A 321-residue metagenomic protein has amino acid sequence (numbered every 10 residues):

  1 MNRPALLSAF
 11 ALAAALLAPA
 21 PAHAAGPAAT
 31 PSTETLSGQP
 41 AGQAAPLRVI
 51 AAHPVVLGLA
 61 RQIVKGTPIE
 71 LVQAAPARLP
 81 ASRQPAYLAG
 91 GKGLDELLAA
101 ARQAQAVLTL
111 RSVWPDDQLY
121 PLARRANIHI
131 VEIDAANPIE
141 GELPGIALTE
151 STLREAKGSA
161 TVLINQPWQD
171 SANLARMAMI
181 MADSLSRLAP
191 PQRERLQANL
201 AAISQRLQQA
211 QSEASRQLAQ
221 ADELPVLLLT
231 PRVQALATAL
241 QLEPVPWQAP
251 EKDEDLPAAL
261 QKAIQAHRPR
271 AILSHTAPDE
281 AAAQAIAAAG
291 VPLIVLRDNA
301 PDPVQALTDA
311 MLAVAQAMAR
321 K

Functional and structural regions predicted by a protein language model:
N2-L6, F10, I128: Twin-arginine (Tat) signal peptide motif
N2-R3, A22-A25: Short, intrinsically disordered or compositionally biased N-terminal tails of bacterial proteins
S8-A18: Bacterial N-terminal signal peptides
A24-K321: Extracytoplasmic metal-acquisition and chelation regions
